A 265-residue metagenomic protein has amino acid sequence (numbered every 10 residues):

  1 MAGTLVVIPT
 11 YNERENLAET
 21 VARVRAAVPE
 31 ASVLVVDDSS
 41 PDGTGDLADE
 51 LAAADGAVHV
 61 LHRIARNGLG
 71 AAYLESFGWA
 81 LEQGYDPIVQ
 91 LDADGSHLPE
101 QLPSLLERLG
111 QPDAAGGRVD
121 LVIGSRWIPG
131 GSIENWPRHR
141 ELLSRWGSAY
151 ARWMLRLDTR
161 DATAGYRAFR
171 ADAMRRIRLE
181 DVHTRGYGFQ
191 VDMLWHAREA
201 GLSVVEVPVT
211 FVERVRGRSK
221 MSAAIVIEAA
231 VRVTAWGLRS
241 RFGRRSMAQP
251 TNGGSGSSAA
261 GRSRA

Functional and structural regions predicted by a protein language model:
M1-G3, R156, E180-A265: Hydrophobic helical membrane-anchoring modules
T4, A31, A57-H59: Short, conserved active-site loop motifs that form the nucleotide-linked donor/cofactor pocket
E13-A27: Short, well-formed alpha-helical segments that are part of the catalytic scaffolds of diverse glycosyltransferases
E15-E19, D42-L51: Acidic helix N-cap motif at the loop->helix transition within catalytic regions of sugar-transfer enzymes
E30-S40, H62: Short beta-strand/loop segment that forms part of the nucleotide-sugar
D37-D46, G95: A conserved acidic beta->alpha catalytic loop
L61-E82, P99-Y187, R214-A229: Acceptor/aglycone-binding surface of glycosyltransferases and processive sugar-polymer synthases
Y85-S96: Short beta-strand-to-loop acidic/aromatic patch adjacent to the donor-nucleotide binding site
